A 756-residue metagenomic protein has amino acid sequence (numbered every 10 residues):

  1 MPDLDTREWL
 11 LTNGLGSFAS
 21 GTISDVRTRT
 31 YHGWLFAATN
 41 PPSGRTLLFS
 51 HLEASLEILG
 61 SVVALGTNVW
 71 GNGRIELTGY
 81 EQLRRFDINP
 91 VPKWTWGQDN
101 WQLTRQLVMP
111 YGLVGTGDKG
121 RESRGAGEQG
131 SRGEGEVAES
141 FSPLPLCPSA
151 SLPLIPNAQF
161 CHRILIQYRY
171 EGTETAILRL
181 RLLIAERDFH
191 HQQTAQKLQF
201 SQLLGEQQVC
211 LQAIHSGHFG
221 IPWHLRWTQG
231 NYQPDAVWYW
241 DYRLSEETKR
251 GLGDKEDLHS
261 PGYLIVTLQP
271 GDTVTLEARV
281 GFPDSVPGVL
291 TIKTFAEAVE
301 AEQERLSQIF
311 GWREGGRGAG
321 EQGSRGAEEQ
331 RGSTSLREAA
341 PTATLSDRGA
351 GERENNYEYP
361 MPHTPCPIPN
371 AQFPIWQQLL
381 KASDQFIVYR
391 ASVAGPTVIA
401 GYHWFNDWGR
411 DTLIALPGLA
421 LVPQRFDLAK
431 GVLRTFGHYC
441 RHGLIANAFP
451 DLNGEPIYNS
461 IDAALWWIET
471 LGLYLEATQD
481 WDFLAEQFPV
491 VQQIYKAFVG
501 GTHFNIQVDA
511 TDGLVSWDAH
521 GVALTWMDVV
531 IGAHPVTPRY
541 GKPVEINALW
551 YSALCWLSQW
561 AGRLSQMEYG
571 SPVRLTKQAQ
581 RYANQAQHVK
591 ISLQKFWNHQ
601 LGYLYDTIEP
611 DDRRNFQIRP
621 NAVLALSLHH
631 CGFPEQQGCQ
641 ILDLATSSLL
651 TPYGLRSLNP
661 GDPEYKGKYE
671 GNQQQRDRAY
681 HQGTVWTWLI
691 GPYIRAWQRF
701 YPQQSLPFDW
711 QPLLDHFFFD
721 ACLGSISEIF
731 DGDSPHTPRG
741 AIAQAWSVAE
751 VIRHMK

Functional and structural regions predicted by a protein language model:
M1-G120, S140-P143, P153-R313, M567 (+1 more regions): Terminal accessory carbohydrate-recognition/targeting modules of carbohydrate-active enzymes
P2-N68, K255, V529-Y540, V544 (+4 more regions): Aromatic (Trp/Tyr) and acidic
W70-W101, L107, D643-T651, L658-K668 (+3 more regions): Non-catalytic C-terminal accessory modules of carbohydrate-active enzymes
V114-C161, W312-I375, S571: Intrinsic disorder/low-complexity segments
G172, Q193-A195, L268, N406-T412 (+5 more regions): Aromatic-rich carbohydrate-recognition surfaces in CAZymes
P374-A382, Q424, R441, L475-V544 (+4 more regions): Active-site acid/base region of carbohydrate-active enzymes
R390-D407, A446-W466, T470, Y474-A477 (+4 more regions): Carbohydrate-binding/catalytic loop surfaces
N447, V499, I506-D509, Y551-D643 (+3 more regions): Catalytic cores of carbohydrate-active enzymes
